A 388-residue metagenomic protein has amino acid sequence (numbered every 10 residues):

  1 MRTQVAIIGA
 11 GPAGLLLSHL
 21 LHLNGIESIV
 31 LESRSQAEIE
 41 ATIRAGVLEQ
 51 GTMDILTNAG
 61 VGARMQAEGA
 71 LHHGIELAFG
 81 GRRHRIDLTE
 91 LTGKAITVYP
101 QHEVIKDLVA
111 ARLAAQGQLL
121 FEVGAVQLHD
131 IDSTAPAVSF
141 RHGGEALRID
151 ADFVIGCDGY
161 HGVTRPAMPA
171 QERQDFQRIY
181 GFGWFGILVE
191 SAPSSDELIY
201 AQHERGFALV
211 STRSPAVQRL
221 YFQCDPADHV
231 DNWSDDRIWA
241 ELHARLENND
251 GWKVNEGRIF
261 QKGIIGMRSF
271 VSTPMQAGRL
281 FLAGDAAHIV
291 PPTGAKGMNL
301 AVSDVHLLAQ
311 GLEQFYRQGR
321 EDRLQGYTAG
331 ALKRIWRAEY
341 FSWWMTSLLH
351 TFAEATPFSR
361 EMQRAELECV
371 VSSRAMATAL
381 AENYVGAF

Functional and structural regions predicted by a protein language model:
M1-A13: Beta1/beta-strand and adjacent pyrophosphate-binding region of the FAD-binding site in flavoprotein oxidoreductases
H22-I43: Glycine-rich FAD pyrophosphate-binding loop
A41-R44, E49-A115, H129: Active-site-adjacent segment of FAD-dependent monooxygenases/related oxidoreductases
A110, G117, V123-Q127, D132-G263 (+1 more regions): Conserved FAD-binding catalytic core of PHBH/FMO-like flavoproteins
G266-L282: FAD-binding beta-loop-beta segment adjacent to the flavin cofactor pocket
S269-V271, A287-N299: Glycine-rich phosphate/pyrophosphate-binding beta-alpha loops
A295, Q310-F388: C-terminal helical "tail/cap" subdomain of flavin- and related membrane-associated enzymes
